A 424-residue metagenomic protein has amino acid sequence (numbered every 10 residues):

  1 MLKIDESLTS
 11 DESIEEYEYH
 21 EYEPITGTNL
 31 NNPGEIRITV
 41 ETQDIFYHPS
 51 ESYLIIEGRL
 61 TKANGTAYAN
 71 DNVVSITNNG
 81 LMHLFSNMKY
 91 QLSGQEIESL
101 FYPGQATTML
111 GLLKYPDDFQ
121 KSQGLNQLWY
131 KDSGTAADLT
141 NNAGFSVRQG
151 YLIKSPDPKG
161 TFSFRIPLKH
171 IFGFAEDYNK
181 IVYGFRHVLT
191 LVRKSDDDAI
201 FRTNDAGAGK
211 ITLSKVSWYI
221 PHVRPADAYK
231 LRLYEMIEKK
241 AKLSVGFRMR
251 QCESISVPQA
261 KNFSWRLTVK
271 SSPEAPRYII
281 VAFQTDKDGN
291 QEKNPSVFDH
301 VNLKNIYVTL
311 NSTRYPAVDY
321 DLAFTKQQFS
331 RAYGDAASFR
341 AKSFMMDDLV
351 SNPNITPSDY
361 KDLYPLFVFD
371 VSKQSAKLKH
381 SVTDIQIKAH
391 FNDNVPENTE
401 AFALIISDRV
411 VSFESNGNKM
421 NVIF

Functional and structural regions predicted by a protein language model:
M1-F424: Short, low-complexity Pro/Thr/Gly
